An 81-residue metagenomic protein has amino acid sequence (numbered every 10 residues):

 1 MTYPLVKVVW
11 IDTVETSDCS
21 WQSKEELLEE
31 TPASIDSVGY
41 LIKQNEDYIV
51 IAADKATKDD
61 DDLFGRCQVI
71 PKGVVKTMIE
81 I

Functional and structural regions predicted by a protein language model:
T2-I81: Conserved RNA-binding domains used in RNP assembly and mRNA/RNA metabolism
